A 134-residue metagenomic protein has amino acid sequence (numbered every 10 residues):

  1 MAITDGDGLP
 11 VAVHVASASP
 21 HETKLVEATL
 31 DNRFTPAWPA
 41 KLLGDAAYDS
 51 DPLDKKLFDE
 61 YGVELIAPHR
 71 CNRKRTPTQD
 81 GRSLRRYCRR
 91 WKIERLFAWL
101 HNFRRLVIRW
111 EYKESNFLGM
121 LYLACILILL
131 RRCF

Functional and structural regions predicted by a protein language model:
M1, A12, A98, L118-Y122: Conserved, well-structured core segments
M1-V13, S17: Short, proline-rich low-complexity segments centered on a Tyr-Pro-Pro core
A2, G8, V26, L42-D45 (+3 more regions): Mobile genetic element proteins and their domesticated derivatives, centered on retroelements and DNA transposons
A12-V15, T23-V26, L53-K56, C133: A short secondary-structure junction signal
H14-P36, K41: Active-site beta-loop-alpha junctions of metal-dependent nucleic acid enzymes, especially the RNase H-like/DDE
S19, A37-K113: Helix-centered, glycine/charged polyanion-binding patches within enzymatic domains that contact phosphate-containing
M120-F134: Charged phosphate-binding loop/patch that engages nucleotide di/tri-phosphates or the phosphate backbone of nucleic
